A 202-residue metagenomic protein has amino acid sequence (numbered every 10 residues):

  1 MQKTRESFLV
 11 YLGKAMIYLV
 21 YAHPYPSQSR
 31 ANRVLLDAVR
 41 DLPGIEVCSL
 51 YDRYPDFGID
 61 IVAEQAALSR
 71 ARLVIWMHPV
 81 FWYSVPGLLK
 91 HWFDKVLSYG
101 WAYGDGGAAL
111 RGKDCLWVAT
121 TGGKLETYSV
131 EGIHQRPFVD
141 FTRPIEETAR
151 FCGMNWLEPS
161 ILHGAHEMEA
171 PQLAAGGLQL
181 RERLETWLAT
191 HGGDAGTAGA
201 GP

Functional and structural regions predicted by a protein language model:
K3-T4: Polybasic, lysine-rich low-complexity intrinsically disordered segments
F8-Y11: Aromatic (phenylalanine/tyrosine) cluster motif
A15-C48, L180-R181: N-terminal beta1-alpha1 ligand-phosphate binding loop
M16, L36-R40, P144-P202: Glycine-rich phosphate/pyrophosphate-binding loop and the adjoining helix
Y18-V20, C48, I75, L116-V118 (+1 more regions): Hydrophobic/aromatic beta-strand patches that form the interior of the parallel beta-sheet core in alpha/beta enzyme
G44-G58: A short beta-strand-loop structural module common to alpha/beta enzyme folds
Y54-V62, M168-Q172: Structural motif
V62-E146: Helix-loop-strand module that forms the ligand-binding subsite of alpha/beta enzymes
